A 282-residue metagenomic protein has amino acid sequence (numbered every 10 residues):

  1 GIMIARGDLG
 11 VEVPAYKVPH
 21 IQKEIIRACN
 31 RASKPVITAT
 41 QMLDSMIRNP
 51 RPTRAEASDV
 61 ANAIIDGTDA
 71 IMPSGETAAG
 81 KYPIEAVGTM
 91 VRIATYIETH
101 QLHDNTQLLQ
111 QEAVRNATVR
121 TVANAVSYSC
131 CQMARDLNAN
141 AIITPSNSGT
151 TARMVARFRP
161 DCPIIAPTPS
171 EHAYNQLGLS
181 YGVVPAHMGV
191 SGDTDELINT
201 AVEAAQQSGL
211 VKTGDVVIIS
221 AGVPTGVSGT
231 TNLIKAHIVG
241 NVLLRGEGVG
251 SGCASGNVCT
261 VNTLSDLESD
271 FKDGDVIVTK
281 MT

Functional and structural regions predicted by a protein language model:
G1-V11, A32, A57-D66, R92: Alpha/beta enzyme core
I2-I4, V36-A39, I64, I71-P73 (+1 more regions): Hydrophobic faces of well-ordered beta-strands that scaffold small-molecule active sites in alpha/beta enzyme cores
L9-V11, M42-E56, D69-Y82, Q110-R115 (+2 more regions): Short beta-alpha connecting loops at secondary-structure transitions that line or flank enzyme active sites
K17-M42, G88-H103: Alpha-helix-loop-beta-strand connector modules within alpha/beta enzyme cores
R31, M90-C130, T230-L267: Long, charged amphipathic helices and adjacent flexible linkers at domain junctions
L43-I64, T99-N124, Q132, T168-E171: Active-site-adjacent loop and "lid" segments of alpha/beta metabolic enzymes
T151-R153, R159-D193: Nucleotide-binding motor/catalytic cores of P-loop/tubulin-like NTPases across gene-expression machines
V258-T282: Extracellular/luminal Protease-associated
